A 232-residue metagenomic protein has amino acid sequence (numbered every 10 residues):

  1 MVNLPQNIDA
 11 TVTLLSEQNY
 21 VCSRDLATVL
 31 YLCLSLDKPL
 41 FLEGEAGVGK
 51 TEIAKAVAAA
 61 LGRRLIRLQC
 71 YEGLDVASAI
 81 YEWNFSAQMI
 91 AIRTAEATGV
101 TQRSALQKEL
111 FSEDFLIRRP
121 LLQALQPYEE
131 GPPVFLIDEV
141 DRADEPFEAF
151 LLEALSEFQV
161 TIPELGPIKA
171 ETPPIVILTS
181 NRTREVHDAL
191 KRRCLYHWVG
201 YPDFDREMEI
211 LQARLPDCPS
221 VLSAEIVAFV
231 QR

Functional and structural regions predicted by a protein language model:
M1-R232: C-terminal regulatory/interaction module of P-loop NTP-utilizing enzymes
